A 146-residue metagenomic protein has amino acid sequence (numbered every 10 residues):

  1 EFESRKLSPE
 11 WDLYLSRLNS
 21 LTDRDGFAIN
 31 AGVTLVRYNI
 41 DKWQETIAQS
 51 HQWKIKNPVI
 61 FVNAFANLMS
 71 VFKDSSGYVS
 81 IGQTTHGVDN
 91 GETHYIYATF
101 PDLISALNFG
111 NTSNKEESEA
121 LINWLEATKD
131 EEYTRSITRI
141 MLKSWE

Functional and structural regions predicted by a protein language model:
E1-A120, E126-E146: Short S/T/G/P-rich N-terminal loop/turn motif that feeds into the first structured element of a domain
